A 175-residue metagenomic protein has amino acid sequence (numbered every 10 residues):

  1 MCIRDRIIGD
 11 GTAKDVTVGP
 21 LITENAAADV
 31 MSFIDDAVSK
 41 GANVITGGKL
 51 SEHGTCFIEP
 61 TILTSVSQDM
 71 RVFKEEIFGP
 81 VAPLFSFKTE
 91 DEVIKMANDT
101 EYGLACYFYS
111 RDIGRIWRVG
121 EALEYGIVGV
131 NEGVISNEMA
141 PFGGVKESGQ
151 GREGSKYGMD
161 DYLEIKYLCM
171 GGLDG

Functional and structural regions predicted by a protein language model:
R4-S32, K49-F57, K74-G79, E138-K146: Flexible, acidic loop-helix segments that line cofactor/substrate-binding pockets
R6-D10, G41, K166: A general structural signal marking secondary-structure boundaries and capping sites
K40-G41, G54: Generic structural motif recognizing short loop/turn segments at the entrances and edges of beta-strands
G41-G48: Short secondary-structure junctions
L50, F57-G175: Conserved C-terminal structural/oligomerization subdomain of aldehyde/semialdehyde dehydrogenase
